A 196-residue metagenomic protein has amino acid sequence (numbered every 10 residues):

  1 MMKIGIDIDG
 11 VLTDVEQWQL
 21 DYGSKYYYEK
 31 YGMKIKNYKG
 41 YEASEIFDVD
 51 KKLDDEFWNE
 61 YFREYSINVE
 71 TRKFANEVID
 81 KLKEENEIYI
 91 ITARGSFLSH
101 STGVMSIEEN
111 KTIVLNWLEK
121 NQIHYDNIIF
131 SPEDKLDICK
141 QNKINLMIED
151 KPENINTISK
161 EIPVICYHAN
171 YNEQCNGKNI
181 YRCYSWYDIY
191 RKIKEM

Functional and structural regions predicted by a protein language model:
M1-K3, E84, R191-M196: Short, Lys/Arg-enriched, disordered terminal segments
M1-L53: Active-site neighborhood of HAD-like aspartate-dependent phosphohydrolases
D7, I91-A93, I148, Y167: Short hydrophobic segments within beta-strands
E16-W18, R94-G95, N170: Short, flexible active-site-adjacent loop segments at beta-strand->alpha-helix junctions, enriched in small/polar
D21, F97, E173: Flexible, glycine-rich phosphate/dinucleotide-binding loops and adjacent beta-alpha linkers at cofactor/substrate
I46-F62, G95: Short, basic/glycine-rich phosphate-binding loops at helix/coil junctions that contact nucleotide phosphates
S66, A75-K111, S131: Substrate-recognition element of Asp-dependent hydrolases with the DxDx(T/V) motif
G103-L146, K151-M196: C-terminal cap/substrate-recognition subdomain and adjoining C-terminal extension of metal-dependent phosphatase-like
